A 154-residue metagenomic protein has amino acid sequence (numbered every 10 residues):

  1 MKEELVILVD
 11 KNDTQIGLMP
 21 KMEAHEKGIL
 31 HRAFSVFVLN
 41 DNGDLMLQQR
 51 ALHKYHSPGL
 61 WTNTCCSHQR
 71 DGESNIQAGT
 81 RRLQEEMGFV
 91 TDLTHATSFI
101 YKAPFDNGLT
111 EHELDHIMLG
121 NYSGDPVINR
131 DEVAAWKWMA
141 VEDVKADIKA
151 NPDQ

Functional and structural regions predicted by a protein language model:
M1, W61-T64, H112, I128-E132: Short glycine-enriched loop/turn motifs at secondary-structure junctions
M1-S35, L39-D41: Acidic, metal-coordinating catalytic segment for phosphate/diphosphate chemistry, firing primarily on the Nudix
E23-F34, D41-R81, E85, A150: Conserved Nudix-box catalytic region and its N-terminal flanking loop in Nudix hydrolases and closely related
V38, L119-N121, A140: Short, well-ordered beta-strand micro-motif
D44, G124-V127: Short helix-loop capping/hinge motifs at secondary-structure junctions, enriched in acidic/polar residues
Q84-D125: Active-site segment of metal-dependent pyrophosphate-handling enzymes, primarily the Nudix hydrolase catalytic core
I117, N129-Q154: NUDIX/MutT-family hydrolases
